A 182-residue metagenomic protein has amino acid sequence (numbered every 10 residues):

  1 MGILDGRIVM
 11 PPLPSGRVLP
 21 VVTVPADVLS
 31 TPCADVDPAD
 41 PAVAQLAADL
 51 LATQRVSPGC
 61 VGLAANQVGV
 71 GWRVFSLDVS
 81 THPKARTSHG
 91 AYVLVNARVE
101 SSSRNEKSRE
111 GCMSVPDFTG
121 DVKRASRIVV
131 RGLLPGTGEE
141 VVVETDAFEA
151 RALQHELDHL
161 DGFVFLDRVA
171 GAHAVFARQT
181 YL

Functional and structural regions predicted by a protein language model:
M1-L182: Positively charged
